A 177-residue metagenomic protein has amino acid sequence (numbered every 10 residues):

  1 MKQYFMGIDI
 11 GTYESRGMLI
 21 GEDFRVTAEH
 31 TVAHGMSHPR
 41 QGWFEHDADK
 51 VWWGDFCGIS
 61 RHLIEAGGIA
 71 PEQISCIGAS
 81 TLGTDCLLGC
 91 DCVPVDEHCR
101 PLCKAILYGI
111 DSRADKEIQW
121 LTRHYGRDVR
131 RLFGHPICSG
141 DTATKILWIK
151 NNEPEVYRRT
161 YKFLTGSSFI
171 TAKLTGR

Functional and structural regions predicted by a protein language model:
M1-K104, R131, R159: N-terminal glycine/serine-rich phosphate-binding loop of ATP-dependent small-molecule kinases, especially carbohydrate
K2, I10-T12, L88-G89, V95-H98 (+1 more regions): Gly/Ser/Thr-rich active-site cleft segment
E45, W120-Y125, R177: Short, surface-exposed amphipathic charged segments that create phosphate/polyanion-binding patches used for binding
F56, A114, T142: Conserved donor sugar-nucleotide recognition element shared by glycan-biosynthetic enzymes
P94, K116-W120: Pocket-flanking alpha-helical
D111: Carbohydrate-associated surface elements
